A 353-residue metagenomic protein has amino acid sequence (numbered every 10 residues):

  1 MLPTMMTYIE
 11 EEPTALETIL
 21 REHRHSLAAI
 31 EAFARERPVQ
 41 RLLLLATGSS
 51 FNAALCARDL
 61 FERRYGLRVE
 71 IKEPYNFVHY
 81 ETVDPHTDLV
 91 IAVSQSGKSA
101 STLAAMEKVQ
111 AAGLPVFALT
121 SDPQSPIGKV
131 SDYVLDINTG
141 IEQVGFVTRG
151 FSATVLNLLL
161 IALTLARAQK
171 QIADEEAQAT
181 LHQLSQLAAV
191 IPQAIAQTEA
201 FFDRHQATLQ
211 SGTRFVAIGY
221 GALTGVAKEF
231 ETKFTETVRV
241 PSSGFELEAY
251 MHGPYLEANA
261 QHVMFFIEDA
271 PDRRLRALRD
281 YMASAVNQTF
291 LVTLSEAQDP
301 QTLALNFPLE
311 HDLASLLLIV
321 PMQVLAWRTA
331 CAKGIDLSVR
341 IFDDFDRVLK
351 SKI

Functional and structural regions predicted by a protein language model:
L2-V39, Y133-L135, I141-H262, G334-I353: Active-site phosphate/pyrophosphate-binding segments
M6, E17, L55-R58, E62 (+7 more regions): Predominant activation on well-ordered alpha-helical scaffold segments within soluble catalytic domains
S26, R35-Q186, Y220, Y255 (+2 more regions): Glycine-rich phosphate-binding loops that contact phosphosugars or nucleotide phosphates
R167, V240, A270, Q288 (+2 more regions): Short, well-ordered loop/turn and helix-capping segments at boundaries between secondary-structure elements and domains
A304, P308-I353: Peripheral docking tails and interdomain loops at the edges of cofactor- or intermediate-handling domains
